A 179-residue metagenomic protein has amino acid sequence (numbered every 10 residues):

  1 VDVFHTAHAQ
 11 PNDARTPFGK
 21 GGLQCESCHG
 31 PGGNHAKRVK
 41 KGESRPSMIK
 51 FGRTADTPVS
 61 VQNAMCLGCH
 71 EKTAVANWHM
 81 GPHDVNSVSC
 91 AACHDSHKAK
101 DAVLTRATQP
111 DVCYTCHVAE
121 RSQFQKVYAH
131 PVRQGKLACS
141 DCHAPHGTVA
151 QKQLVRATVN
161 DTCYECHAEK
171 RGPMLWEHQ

Functional and structural regions predicted by a protein language model:
V1-Q179: Short sequence/structural segments immediately N-terminal
